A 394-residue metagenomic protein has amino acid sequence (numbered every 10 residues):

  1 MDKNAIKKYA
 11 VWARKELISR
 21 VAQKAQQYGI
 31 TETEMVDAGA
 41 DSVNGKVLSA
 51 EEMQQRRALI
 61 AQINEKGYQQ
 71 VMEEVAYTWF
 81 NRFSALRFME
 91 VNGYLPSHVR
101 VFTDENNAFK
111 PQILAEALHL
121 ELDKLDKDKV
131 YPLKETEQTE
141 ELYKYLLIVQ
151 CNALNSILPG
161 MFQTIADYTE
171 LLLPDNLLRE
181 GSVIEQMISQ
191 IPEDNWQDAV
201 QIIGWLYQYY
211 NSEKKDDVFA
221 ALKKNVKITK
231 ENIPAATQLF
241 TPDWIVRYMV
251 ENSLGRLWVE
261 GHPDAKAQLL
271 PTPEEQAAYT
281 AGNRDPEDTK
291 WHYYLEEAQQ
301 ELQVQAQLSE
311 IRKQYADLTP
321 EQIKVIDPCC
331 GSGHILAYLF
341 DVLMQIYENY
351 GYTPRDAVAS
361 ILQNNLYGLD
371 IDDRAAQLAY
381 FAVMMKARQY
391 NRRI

Functional and structural regions predicted by a protein language model:
M1-M344, L369-A375: Preference for the N-terminal adenyl/adenosyl cofactor-binding alpha/beta module
L59, N391-I394: Short, intrinsically disordered, charge-balanced linker/junction segments flanking boundaries in proteins
P96-S97, Y390-R392: Short conserved catalytic/interaction loops centered on acidic-Pro-aromatic/His motifs
L343, Y347, V383, A387: Active-site catalytic pocket residues across diverse enzymes, especially alpha/beta-hydrolases
T353-D356: Flexible glycine/proline-rich, aromatic-decorated loop/lid segments
I361-L362: Short, solvent-exposed loop/turn segments at the edges of secondary structure
N365-L366: Short beta-strand element of Class I
A379: Conserved SAM-binding loop
